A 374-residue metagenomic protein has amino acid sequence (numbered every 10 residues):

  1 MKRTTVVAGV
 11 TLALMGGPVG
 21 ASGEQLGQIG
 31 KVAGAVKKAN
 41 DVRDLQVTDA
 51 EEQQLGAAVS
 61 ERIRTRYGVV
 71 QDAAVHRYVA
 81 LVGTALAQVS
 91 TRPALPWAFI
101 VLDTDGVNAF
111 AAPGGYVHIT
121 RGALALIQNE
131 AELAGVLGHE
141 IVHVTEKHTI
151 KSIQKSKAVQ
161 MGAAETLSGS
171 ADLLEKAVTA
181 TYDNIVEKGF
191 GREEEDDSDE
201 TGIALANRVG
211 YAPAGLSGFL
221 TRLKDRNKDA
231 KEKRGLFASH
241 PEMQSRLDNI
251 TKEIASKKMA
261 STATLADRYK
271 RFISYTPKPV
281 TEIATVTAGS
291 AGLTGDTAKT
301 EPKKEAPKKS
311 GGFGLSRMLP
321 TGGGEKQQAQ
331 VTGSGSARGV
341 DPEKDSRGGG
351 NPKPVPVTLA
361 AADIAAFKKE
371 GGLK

Functional and structural regions predicted by a protein language model:
K2-T4, G17-K374: A Zn2+-metalloprotease active-site environment signal
A8-G17: Bacterial N-terminal signal peptides
